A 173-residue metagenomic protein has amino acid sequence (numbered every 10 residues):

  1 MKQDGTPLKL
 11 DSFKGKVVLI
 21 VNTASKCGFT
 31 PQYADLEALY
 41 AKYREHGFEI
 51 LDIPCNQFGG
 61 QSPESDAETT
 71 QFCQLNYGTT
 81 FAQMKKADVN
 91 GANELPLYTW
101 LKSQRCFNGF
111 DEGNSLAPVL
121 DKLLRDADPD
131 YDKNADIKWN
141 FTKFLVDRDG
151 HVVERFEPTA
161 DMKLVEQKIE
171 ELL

Functional and structural regions predicted by a protein language model:
M1-D11: N-terminal "domain-start" segment that seeds a small globular fold
D11, K16-V18, S25-C55, C73-Y77: Conserved helix-turn-beta segment immediately C-terminal to the redox Cys motif in thioredoxin-like folds
N22, H46-S65, T80-G91: Thiol-based oxidoreductase modules, predominantly thioredoxin-like and allied folds used for disulfide exchange
G28, F58-Q61, G91-N93, V152-E154 (+1 more regions): Short catalytic/ligand-binding loop motif for oxyanion handling, primarily in non-cytosolic enzymes, centered on
P31-A34, P63-E64, L95-P96, Q167: Generic recognition of short, well-ordered alpha-helical segments
F72-Q74, G78-T159: Thiol/selenol-based redox catalytic cores and closely related redox-interacting motifs
V153-L173: Non-catalytic, surface beta->alpha helical segment in thiol-disulfide oxidoreductase systems
